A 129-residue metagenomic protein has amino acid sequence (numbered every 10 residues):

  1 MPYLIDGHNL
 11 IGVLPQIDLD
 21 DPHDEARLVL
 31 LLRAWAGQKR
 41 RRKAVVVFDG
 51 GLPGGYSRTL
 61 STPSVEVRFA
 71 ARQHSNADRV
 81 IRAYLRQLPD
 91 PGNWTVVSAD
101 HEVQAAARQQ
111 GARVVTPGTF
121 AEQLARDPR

Functional and structural regions predicted by a protein language model:
P2-L4, I11-R129: Nuclease catalytic cores that cleave nucleic-acid phosphodiester bonds, predominantly acidic two-metal-ion
